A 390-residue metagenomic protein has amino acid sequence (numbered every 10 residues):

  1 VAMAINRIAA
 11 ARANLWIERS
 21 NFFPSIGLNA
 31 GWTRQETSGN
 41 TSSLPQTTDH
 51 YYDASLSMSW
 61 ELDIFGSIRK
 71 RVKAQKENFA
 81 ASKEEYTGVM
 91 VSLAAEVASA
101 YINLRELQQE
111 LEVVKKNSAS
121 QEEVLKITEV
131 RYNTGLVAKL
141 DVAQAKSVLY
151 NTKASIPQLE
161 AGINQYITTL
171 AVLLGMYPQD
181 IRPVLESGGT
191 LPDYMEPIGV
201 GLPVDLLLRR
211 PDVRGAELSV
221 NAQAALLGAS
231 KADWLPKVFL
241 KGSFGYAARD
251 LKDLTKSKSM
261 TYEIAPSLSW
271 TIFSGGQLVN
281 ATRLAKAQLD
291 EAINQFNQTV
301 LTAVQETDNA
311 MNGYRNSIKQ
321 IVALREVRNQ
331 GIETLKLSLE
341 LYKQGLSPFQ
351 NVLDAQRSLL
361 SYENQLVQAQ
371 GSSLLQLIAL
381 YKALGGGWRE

Functional and structural regions predicted by a protein language model:
V1-N14, L191-N221, T271-I272, V300 (+2 more regions): Bacterial Sec-pathway N-terminal export signals of envelope proteins
A2-M3, R19-S20, L62-M90, L140 (+6 more regions): Sec/SRP-type N-terminal targeting helices
A30-S57, D180-G199, G228, K241-A281 (+1 more regions): Small/polar, glycine/serine/threonine/aspartate-rich low-complexity segments that form flexible
I68, E77, K83-L202, G313 (+3 more regions): Periplasmic alpha-helical coiled-coil/stalk elements that build and connect Gram-negative outer-membrane
E122-K126, Y150-Q179, S230, S317 (+1 more regions): Short segments within alpha-helical structural elements
T134-V137, T302, S347: Structural signature of alpha-solenoid helical repeat scaffolds
